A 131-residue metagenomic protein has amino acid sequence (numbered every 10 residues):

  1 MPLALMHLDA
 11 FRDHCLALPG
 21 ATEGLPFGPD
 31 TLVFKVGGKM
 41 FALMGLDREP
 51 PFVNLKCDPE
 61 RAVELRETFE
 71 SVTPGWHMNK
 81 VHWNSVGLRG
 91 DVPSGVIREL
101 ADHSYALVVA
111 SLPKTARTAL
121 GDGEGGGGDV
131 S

Functional and structural regions predicted by a protein language model:
M1-S131: Charge-dense, helix-prone N-terminal extensions
